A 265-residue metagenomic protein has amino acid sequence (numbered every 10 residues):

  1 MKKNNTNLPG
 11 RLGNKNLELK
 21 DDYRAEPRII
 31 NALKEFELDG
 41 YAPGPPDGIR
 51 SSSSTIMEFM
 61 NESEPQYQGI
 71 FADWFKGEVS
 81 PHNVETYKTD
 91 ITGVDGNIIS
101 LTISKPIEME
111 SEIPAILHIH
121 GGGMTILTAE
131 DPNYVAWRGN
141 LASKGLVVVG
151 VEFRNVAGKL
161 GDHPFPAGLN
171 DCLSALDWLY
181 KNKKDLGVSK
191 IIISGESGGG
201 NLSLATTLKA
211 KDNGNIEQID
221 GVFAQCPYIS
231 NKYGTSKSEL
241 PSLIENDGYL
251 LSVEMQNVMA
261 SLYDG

Functional and structural regions predicted by a protein language model:
K2-A32, F36-M60, W74, E78 (+1 more regions): Alpha/beta-hydrolase superfamily serine-hydrolase fold, recognizing
E58-G69: Aromatic- and Gly/Pro-rich amphipathic surface segment
